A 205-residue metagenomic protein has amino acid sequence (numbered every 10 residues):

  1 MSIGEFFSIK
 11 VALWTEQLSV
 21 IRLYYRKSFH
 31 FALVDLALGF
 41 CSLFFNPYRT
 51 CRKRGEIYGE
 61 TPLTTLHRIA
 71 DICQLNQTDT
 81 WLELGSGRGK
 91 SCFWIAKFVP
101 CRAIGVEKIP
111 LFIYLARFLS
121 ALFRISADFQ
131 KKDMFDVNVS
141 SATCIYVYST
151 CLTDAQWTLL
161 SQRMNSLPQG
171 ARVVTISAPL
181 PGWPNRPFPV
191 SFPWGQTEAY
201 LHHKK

Functional and structural regions predicted by a protein language model:
S2-N76: S-adenosyl-L-methionine
T78-G87: Conserved class I S-adenosyl-L-methionine
G89-F93: Glycine-rich SAM-binding Motif I of class I
R102-E107: Conserved SAM-binding motif I beta-strand of class I
A116-R117: Conserved SAM-binding loop
R124-M134: Conserved SAM-binding strand-loop segment of SAM-dependent methyltransferases
T143-A155: A short SAM/SAH-binding and catalytic strip from SAM-dependent methyltransferases
L152-K205: C-terminal substrate-binding/active-site "lid" region of AdoMet-derived donor-dependent transferases
